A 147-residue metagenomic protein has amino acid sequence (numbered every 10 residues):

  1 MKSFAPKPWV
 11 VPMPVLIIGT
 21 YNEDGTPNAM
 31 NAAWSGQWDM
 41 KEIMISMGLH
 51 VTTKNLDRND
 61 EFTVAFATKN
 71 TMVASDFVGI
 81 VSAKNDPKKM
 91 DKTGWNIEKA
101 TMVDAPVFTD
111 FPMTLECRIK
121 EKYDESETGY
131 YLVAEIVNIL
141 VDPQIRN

Functional and structural regions predicted by a protein language model:
M1-M30, G36-N147: Active-site-proximal mixed secondary-structure blocks
